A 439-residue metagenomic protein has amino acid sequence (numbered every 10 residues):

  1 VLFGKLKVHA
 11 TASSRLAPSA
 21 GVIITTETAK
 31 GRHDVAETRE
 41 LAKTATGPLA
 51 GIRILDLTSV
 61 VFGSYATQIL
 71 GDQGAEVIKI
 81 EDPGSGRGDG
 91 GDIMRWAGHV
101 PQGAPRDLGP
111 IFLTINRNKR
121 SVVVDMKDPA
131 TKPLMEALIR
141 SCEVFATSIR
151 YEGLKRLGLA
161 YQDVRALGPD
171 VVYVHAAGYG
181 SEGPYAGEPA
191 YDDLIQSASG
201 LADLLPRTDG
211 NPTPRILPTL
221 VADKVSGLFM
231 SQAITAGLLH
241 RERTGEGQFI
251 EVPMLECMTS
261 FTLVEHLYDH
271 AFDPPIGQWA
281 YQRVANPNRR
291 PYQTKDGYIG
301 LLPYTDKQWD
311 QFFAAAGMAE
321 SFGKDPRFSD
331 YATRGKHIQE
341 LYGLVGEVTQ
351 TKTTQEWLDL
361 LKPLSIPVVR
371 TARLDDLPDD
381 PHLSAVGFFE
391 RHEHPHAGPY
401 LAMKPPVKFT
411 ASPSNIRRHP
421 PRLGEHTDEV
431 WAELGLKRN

Functional and structural regions predicted by a protein language model:
S13, V22-R53, G277, Q293-T294 (+1 more regions): Terminal low-complexity tails and localization/encapsulation signals of metabolic enzymes
S19, I24-R243, L344, R422 (+1 more regions): N-terminal helix-loop segment corresponding to the beta1-alpha1 unit of nucleotide/adenylate-binding folds
G84, G178-G180, M254-T259, D296 (+2 more regions): Glycine-rich beta-alpha junction loops
S181, N211-L220, E242-M258, Q278-V284 (+1 more regions): Conserved Rossmann-fold dehydrogenase catalytic segment
G227-G247, S260, V264-H270, A314-A319 (+1 more regions): Oxidoreductase and adenylate-handling cofactor-binding alpha/beta cores
Q282, P287-L364, V368: Aromatic-enriched alpha-helical interface/lid elements that frame and gate functional surfaces
K324, K362-V386: Conserved PLP cofactor-binding pocket of PLP-dependent enzymes
